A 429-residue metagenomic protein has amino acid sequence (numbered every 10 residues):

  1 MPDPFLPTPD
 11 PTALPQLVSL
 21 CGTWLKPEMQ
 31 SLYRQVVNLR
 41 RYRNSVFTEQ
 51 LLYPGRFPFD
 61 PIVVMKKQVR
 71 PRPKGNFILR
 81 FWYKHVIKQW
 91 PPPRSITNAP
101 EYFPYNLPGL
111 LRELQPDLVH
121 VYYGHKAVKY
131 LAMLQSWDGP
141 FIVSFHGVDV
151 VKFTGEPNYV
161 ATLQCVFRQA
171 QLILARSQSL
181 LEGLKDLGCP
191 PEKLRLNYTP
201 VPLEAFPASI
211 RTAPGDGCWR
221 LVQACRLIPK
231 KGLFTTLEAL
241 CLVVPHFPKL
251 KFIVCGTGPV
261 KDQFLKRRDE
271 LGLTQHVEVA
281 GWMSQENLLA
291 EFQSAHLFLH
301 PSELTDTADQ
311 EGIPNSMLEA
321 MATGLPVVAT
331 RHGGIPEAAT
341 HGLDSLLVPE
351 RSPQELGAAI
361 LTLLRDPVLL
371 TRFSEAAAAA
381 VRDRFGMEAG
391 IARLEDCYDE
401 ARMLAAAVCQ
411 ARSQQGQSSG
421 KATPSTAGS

Functional and structural regions predicted by a protein language model:
V18, L174, A213-K231, L237-L240 (+2 more regions): Conserved donor-binding/catalytic core segment of Leloir-type glycosyltransferases
Q30-R34, W219, R226-L242, P259-L265 (+2 more regions): A conserved mid-protein helix/loop that constitutes part of the nucleotide-sugar donor-binding site
F153-P157, K185, V201-G217: Acidic anion/phosphate-binding donor-loop and adjacent secondary structure in glycosyltransferase catalytic cores
S179, P200: Carbohydrate-associated surface elements
L265-E286: Nucleotide-activated donor-binding/catalytic signature segment of Leloir-type glycosyltransferases, i.e., the conserved
Q293-A308, L325: Acidic donor-binding loop of glycosyltransferase active sites
M317, A322, P326-A329, A339: Short hydrophobic beta-strand element within catalytic cores of glycosyltransferases and related nucleotide-activated
A338-G342, L346-P353, T362-V368: Conserved acidic donor-binding segment of nucleotide-sugar-dependent glycosyltransferases
